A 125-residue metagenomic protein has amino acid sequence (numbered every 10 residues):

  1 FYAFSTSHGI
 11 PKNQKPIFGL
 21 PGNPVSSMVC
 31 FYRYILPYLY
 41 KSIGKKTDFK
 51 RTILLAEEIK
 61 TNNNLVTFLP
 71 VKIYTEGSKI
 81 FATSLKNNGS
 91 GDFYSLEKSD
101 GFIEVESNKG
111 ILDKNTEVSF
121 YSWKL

Functional and structural regions predicted by a protein language model:
F1-L125: Flexible glycine/proline-rich
